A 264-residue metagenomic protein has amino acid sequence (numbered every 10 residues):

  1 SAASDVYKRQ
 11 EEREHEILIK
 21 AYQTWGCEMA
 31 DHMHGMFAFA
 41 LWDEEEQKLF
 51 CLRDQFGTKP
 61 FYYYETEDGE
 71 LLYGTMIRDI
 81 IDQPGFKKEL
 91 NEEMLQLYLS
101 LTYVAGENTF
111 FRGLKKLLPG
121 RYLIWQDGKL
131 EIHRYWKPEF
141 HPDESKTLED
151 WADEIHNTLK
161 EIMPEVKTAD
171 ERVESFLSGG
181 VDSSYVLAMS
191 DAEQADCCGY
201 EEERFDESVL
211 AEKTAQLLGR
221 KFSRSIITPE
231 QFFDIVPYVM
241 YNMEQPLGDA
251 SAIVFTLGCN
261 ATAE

Functional and structural regions predicted by a protein language model:
S1-Y7: Short, small-residue-biased leader/transition segments that mark boundaries at the very start of proteins
D5, T24, E44-D68, F140-E264: ATP-dependent adenylate-handling active sites, centered on carboxylate activation for C-N bond formation
K8-E16, W42-E149: N-terminal segments that mediate ammonia production and transfer in glutamine-dependent amidotransferase systems
E12-Q47: Catalytic core of PPM/PP2C metal-dependent serine/threonine phosphatase domains
E14-E16, H34-M36, E92, S208 (+1 more regions): Conserved glycosyltransferase catalytic-site signature
A21, L95-L99, V236-M240: Short alpha-helical scaffolding segments that buttress acidic/His motifs in well-ordered protein cores
C27, G85, Y103-E107, Y122 (+3 more regions): Generic structural signal for secondary-structure transition and capping sites
D31-G35, N108-K116, V166-V173, A250-A252: Short coil/turn segments at secondary-structure boundaries
